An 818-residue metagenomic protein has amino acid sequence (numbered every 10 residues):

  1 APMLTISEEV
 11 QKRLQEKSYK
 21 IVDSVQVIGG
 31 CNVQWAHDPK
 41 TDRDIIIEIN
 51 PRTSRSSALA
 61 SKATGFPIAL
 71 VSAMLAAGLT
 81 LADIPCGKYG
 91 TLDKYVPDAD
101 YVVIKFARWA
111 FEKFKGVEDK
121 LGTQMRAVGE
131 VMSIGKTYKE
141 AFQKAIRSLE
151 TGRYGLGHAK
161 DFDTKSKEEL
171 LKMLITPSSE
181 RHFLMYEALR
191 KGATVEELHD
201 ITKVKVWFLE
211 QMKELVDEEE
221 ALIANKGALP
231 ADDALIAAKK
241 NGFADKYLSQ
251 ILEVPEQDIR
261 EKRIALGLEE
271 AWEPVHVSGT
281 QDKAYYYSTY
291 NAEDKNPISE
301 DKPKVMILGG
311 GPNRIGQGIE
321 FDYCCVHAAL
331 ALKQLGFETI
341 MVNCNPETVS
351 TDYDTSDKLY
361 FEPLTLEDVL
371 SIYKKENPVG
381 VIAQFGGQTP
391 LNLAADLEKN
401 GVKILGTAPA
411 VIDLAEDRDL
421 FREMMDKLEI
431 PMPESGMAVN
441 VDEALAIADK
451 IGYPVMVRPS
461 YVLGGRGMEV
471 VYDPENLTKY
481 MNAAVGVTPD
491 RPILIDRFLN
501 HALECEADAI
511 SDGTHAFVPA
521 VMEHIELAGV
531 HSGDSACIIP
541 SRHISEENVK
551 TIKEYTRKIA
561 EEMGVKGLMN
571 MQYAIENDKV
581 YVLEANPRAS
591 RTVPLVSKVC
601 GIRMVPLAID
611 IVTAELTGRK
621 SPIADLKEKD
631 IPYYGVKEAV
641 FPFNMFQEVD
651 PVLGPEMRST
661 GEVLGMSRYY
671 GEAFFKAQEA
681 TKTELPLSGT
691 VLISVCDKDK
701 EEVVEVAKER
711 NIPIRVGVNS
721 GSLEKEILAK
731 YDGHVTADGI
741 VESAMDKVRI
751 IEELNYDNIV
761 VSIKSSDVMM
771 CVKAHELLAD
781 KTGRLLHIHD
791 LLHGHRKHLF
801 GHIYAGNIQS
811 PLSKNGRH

Functional and structural regions predicted by a protein language model:
A1-I223, A228-A234, N241-G242, L266 (+11 more regions): ATP-dependent carboxylate activation and anion-phosphoryl transfer catalytic cores that bind Mg-ATP to form
V33, I404, V455-V457, I493 (+5 more regions): Hydrophobic faces of well-ordered beta-strands that scaffold small-molecule active sites in alpha/beta enzyme cores
E347, A410, F498, C696 (+4 more regions): Active-site beta-loop-alpha junctions enriched in small/polar residues
D357, E367-P431: Conserved N-proximal alpha/beta basic substrate-recognition cap immediately N-terminal to, or forming the N-lobe
T407-M468: A conserved helix-loop-beta module that forms one wall/lid of the active-site cleft in ATP-utilizing catalytic domains
V518-M522, L527-V530, I712-G721, A744 (+1 more regions): Non-cysteine beta-strand/loop elements that form the S-adenosyl-L-methionine
L728-H818: Catalytic alpha/beta core domains of metabolic enzymes, predominantly
